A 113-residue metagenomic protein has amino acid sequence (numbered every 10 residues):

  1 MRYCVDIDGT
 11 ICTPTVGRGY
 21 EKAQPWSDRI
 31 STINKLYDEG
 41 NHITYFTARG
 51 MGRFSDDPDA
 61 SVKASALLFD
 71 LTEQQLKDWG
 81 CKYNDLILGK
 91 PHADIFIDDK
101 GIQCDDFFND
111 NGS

Functional and structural regions predicted by a protein language model:
M1-S113: Catalytic phosphate/metal-binding cores of nucleic-acid and nucleotide-processing enzymes, i.e., regions that mediate
